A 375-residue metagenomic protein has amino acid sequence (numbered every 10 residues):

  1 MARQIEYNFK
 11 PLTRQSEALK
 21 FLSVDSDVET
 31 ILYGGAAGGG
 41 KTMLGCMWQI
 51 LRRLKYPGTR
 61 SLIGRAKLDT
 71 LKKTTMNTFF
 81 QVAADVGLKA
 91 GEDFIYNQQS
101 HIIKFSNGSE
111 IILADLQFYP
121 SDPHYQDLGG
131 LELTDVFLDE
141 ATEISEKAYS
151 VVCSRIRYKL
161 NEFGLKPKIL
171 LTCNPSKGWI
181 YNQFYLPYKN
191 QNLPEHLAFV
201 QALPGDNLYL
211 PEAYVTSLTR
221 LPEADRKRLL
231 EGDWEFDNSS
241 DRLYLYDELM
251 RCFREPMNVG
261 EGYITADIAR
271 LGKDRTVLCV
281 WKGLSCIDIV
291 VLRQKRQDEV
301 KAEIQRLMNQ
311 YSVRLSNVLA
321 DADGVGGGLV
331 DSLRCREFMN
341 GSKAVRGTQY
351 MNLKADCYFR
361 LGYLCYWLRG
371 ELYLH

Functional and structural regions predicted by a protein language model:
M1-T30: Pre-P-loop entry segment of helicase/translocase ATPase cores
T42-Y56: Walker A/P-loop NTP-binding motif
T59-F79: Conserved Walker A/P-loop ATP-binding site and its immediately adjacent core in helicase/helicase-like ATPase domains
K72-E132: Inter-Walker segment of RecA-like/P-loop motor cores
D139-E140: Walker B catalytic acidic pair
E143-A213, S217-R220, L329-R334, K343: ASCE P-loop NTPase helicase motor core
N207-A266, V280: ATPase catalytic-site recognition across NTP-hydrolyzing enzymes
K282-H375: Mg2+-dependent endonuclease catalytic cores in nucleic-acid-processing enzymes, primarily RNase H-like
